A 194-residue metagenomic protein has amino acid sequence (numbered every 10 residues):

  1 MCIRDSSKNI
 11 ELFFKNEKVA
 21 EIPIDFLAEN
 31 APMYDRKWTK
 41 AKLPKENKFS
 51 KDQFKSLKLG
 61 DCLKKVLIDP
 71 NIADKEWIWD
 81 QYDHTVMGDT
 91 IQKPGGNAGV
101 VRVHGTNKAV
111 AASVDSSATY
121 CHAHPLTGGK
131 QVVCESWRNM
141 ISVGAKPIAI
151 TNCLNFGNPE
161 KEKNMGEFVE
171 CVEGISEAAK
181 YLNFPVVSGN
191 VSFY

Functional and structural regions predicted by a protein language model:
R4-Y194: Glycine/proline-enriched, intrinsically flexible loops and inter-domain linkers
